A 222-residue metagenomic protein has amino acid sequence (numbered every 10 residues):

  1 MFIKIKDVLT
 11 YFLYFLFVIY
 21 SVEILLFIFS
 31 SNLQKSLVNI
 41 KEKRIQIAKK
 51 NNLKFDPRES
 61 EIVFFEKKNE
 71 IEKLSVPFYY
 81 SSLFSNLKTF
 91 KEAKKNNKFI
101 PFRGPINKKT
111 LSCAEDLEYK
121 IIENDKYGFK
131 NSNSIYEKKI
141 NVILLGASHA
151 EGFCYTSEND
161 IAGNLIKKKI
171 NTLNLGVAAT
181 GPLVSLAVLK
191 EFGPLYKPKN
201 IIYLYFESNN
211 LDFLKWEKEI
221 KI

Functional and structural regions predicted by a protein language model:
M1-V22, F27-N52, A187-I222: Alpha-helical cap/lid subdomain in secreted, periplasmic, or secretory-pathway luminal O-acyl-processing enzymes
I5-K6, I121-E123, T180-L183: A short linear-motif detector with a strong N-terminal bias
K6, T10-L13, S30, K108 (+3 more regions): Generic N-terminal initiation segments characterized by hydrophobic and/or small/turn-forming residues
K6-D7, A147, N174: Generic, low-specificity signal for short hydrophobic/alpha-helical stretches with a mild N-terminal bias, encompassing
I28, K126, K168-K169: Alpha-helical structural context
S36-N164: Membrane/wall-proximal cationic-aromatic binding patches
N141-I143, E151-I222: Conserved SGNH/GDSL esterase-like catalytic core that processes O-acyl groups on lipids and polysaccharides
